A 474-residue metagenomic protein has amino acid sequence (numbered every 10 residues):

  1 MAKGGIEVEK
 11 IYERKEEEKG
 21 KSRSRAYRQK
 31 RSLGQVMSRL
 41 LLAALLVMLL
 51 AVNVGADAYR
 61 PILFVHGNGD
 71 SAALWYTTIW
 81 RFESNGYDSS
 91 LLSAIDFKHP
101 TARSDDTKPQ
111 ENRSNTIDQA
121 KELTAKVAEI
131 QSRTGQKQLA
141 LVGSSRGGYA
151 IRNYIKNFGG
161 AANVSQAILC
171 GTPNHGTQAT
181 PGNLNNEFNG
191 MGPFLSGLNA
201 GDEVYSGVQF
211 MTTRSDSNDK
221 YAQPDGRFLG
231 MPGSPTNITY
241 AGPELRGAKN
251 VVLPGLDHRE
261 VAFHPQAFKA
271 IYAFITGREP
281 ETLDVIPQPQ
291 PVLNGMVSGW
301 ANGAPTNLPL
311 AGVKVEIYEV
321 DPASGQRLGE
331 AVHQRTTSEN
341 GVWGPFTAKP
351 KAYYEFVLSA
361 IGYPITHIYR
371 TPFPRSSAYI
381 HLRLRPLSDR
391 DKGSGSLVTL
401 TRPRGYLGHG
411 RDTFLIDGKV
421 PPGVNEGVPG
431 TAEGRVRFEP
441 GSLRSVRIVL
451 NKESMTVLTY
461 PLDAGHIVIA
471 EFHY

Functional and structural regions predicted by a protein language model:
D57-A94: Short, surface-exposed "cap/lid" segments of acyl-processing enzymes
I62-N68, D88, I95, H99-V204: Serine-dependent carboxylesterase/thioesterase catalytic core of lipase-like alpha/beta-hydrolase/SGNH enzymes
T212-R214: Short beta-strand/loop motif that positions the catalytic acidic residue of the alpha/beta-hydrolase fold
Y272-V292: Beta-strand-rich domain onsets/edges
P291-G303, G393-G405, H409-D412: A short, amphipathic beta-strand motif
D321-V342: Short, acidic Ser/Thr/Gly-rich low-complexity loop/linker segments typical of extracellular and cell-surface proteins
H333-T336, S359-K392, K452-V468: Structured interaction patches on ligand/partner-binding surfaces of diverse proteins
E339-E355, I361-Y363, E426-Y474: Short Pro-Gly-centered beta-turn/loop motif in secreted/extracellular proteins
